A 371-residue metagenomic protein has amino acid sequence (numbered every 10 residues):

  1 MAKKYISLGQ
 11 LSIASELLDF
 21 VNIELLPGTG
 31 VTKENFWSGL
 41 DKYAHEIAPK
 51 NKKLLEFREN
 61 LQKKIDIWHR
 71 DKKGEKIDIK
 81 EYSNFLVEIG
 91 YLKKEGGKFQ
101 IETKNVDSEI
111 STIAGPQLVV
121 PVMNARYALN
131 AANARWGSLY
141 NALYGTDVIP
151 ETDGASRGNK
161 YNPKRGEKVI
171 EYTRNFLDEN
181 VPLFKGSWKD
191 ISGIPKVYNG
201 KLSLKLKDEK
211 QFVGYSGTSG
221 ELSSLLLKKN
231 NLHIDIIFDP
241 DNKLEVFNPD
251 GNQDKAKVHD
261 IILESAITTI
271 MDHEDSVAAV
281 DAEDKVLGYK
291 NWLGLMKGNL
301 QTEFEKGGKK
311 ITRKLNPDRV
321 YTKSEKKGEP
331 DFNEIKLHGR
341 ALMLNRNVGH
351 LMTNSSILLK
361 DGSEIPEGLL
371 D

Functional and structural regions predicted by a protein language model:
A2-K4, N84, E88-D371: Catalytic alpha/beta active-site cores
A2-K93, I101-E102: N-terminal-proximal low-complexity accessory segments that begin disordered and transition into the first
